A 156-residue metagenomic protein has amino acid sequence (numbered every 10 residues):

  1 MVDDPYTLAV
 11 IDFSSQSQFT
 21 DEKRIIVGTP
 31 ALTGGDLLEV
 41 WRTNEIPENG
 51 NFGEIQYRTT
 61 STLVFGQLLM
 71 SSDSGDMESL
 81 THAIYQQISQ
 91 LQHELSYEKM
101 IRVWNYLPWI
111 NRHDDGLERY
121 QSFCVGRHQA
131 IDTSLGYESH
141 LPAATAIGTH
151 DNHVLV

Functional and structural regions predicted by a protein language model:
M1-V156: Short, polar/acidic, helix-capping and beta-turn segments at strand->helix junctions that line the mouths
